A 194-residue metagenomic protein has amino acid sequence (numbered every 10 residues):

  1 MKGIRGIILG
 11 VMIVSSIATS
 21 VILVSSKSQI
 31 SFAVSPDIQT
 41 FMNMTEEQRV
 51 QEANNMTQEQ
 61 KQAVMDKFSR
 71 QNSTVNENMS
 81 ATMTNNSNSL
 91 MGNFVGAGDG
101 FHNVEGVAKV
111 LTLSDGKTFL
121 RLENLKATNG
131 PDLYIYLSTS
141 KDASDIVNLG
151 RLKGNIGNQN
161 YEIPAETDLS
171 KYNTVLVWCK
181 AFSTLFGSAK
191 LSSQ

Functional and structural regions predicted by a protein language model:
I8-I22: Hydrophobic membrane-insertion alpha-helices, especially the h-region of bacterial N-terminal signal peptides
S26-S114: Transition segment at domain starts
L122, N158-E166: Exposed aromatic-hydrophobic patches
Y134-Y136: Beta-strand signatures of extracellular beta-sandwich domains
D142-L149: Surface-exposed loop/edge segments in extracytoplasmic proteins
R151-G157: Short proline/glycine- and polar residue-rich coil/turn motifs
A165-G187: Short, exposed beta-strand-loop hairpins at the edges of beta-sheets in extracellular/periplasmic proteins
F186-Q194: Internal interaction segment
